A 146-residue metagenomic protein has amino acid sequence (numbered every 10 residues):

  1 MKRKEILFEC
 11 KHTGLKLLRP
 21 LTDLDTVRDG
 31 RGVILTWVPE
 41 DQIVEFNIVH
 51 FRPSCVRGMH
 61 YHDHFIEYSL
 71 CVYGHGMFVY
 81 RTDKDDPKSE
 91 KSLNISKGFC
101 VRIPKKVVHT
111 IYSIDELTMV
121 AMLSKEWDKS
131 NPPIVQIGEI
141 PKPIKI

Functional and structural regions predicted by a protein language model:
M1-V44, G58, L93: A short, N-terminal "cap"/entry segment at the start of jelly-roll beta-barrel domains of the cupin/DSBH fold
K2-K4, K16, K84-S89, V108-T110 (+1 more regions): Double-stranded beta-helix
I34, M59, F78-V79, V101-I103 (+2 more regions): Short beta-strand His + acidic residue motifs that chelate non-heme Fe in jelly-roll/DSBH and cupin folds
L35-V38, R57-D63, L70, K91-L93 (+1 more regions): Short histidine-centered beta-strand/loop micro-motifs that create catalytic or ligand/metal-coordination sites
N47-F65: Conserved short histidine dyad/triad with adjacent acidic residue
H64-M77, R81-D83: Glycine- and acidic-residue-biased ligand/ion/polar-headgroup-sensing regions
D83-K105: Short acidic-glycine-tyrosine-enriched beta hairpin
